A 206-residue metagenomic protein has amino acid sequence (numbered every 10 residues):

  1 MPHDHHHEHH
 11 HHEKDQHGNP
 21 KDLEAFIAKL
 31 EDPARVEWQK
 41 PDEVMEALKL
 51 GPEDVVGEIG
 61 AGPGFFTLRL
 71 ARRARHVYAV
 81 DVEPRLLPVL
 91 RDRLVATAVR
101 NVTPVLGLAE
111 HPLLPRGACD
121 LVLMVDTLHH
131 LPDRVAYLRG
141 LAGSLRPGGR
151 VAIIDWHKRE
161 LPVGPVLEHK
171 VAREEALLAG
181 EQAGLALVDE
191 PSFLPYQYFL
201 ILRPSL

Functional and structural regions predicted by a protein language model:
P2-K49: Class I SAM-dependent transferase core
G57, A61-P112: Class I SAM-dependent methyltransferase SAM/SAH-binding core
P112-V122: A short acidic, Gly/Pro-enriched loop at the edge of an enzyme's catalytic core that lines a small-molecule cofactor
D120-R134: A short SAM/SAH-binding and catalytic strip from SAM-dependent methyltransferases
V135-R150: A short glycine-rich, Lys/Arg-flanked "PGG" loop and its adjoining helix->strand segment in the class I
R150-E175: Conserved class I S-adenosyl-L-methionine
H169-A183, E190: Short alpha-helix
D189-L206: Core SAM-dependent methyltransferase catalytic element
